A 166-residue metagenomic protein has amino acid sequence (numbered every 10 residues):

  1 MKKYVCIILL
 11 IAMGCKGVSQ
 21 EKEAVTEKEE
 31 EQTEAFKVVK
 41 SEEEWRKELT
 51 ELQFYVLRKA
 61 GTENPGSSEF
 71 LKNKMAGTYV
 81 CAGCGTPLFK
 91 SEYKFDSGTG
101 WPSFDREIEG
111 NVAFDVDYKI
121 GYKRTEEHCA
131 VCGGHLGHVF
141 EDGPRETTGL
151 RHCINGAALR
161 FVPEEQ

Functional and structural regions predicted by a protein language model:
M1-V25: Bacterial Sec-dependent N-terminal signal peptides
Y4-C6, E34-F36, E44, S91-K94: Alpha-helical interaction segments
G17-E44: Sec-dependent signal peptide cleavage junction
R46-V80, T86-Q166: A short Gly-Trp-Pro
